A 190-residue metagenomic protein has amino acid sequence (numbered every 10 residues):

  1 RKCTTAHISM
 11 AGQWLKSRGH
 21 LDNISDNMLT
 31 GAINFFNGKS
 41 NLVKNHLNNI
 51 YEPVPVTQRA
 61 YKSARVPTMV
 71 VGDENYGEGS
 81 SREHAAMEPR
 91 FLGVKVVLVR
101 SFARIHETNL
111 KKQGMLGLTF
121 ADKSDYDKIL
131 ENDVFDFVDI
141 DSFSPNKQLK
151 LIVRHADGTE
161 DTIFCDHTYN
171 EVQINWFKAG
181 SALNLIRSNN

Functional and structural regions predicted by a protein language model:
K2-N190: Fe-S-dependent hydro-lyases/dehydratases of central metabolism
